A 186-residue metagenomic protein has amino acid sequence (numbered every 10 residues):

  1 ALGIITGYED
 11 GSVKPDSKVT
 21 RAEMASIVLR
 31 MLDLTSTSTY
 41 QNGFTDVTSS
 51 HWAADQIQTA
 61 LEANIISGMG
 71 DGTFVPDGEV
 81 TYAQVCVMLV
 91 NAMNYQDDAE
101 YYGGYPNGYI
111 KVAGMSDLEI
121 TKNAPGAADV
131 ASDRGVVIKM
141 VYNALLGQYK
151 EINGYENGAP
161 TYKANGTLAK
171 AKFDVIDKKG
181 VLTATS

Functional and structural regions predicted by a protein language model:
L2-D55, E62-A83, L89-A131, A144-S186: Feature responds to low-complexity, polar/acidic, surface-exposed segments characteristic of secreted/exported proteins
